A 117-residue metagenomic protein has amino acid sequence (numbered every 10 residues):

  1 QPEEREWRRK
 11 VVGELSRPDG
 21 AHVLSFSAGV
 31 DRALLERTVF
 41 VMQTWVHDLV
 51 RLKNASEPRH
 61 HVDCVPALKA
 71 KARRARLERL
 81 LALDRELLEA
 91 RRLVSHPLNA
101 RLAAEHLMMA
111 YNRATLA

Functional and structural regions predicted by a protein language model:
Q1-A117: Charged, glycine-rich active-site and insertion segments that engage polyanionic ligands
